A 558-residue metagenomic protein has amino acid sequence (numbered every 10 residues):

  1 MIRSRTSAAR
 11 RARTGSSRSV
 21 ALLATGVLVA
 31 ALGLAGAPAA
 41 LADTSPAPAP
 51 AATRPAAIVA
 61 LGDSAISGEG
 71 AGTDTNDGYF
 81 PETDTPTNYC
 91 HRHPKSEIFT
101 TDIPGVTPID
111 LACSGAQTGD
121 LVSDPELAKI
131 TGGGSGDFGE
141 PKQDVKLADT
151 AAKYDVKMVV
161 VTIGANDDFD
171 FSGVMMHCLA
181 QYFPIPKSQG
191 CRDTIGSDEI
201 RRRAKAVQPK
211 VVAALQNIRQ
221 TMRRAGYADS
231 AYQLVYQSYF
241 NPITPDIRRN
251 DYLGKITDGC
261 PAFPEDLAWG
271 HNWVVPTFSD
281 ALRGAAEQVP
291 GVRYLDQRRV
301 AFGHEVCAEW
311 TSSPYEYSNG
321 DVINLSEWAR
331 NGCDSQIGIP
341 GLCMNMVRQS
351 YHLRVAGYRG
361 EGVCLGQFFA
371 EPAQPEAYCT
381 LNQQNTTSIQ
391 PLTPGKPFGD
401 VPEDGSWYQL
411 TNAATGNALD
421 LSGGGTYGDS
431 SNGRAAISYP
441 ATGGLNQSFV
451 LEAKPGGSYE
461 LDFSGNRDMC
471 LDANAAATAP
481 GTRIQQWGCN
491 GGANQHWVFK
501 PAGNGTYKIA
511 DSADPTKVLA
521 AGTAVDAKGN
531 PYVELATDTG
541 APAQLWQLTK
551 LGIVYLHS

Functional and structural regions predicted by a protein language model:
M1-T44: Secretory targeting and sorting signals
D43-A60, G136-V159, A214-Q233: Short amphipathic alpha-helices and their capping/turn segments at secondary-structure boundaries
P48-G115, L179-Y182: Serine-esterase "nucleophile elbow" of acetyl-processing enzymes
A57-E69, T107-A112, K157-T162, D167-D170 (+5 more regions): Structural recognition of the beta-strand scaffold that forms the well-ordered cores of secreted hydrolase catalytic
A71, D120-V122, L127-R203, N241-R249 (+1 more regions): Oxyanion-hole/transition-state-stabilizing segment in secreted/luminal serine hydrolases and related acyltransferases
E97-P108, V207-L234, H271-D296: A structural motif corresponding to the C-terminal end of an alpha-helix and its immediate exit/capping segment
N241-V355: Mobile gating loops/cap/lid regions near enzyme active sites that modulate substrate access
G395-S558: Lectin-like carbohydrate-binding module/patch detector with strong preference for beta-trefoil
